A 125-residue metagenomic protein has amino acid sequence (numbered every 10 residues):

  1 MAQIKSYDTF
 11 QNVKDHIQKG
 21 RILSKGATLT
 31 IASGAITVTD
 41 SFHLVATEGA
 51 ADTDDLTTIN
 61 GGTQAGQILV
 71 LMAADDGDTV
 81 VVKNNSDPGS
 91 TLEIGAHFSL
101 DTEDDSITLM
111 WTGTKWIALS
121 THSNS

Functional and structural regions predicted by a protein language model:
A2-P88, T112-S125: Exposed extracellular interaction/assembly regions and N-terminal maturation sites
G34, A96-F98, I107: Residue-level detector of beta-strand structural context in well-folded domains
D54, L92-I94, D101: Sparse, context-dependent recognition of short Cys/His-centered cofactor- or disulfide-binding micro-motifs
G62, S99-L100: Residue-level "contact hotspot" at macromolecular interaction interfaces
L69-L71, I94-F98: Glycine-rich loops and low-complexity Gly/Arg-rich segments that provide flexible linkers or classic glycine-based
S86-A96: Extracellular beta-sheet repeat scaffolds used for adhesion and glycan interaction
T102-G113: Extracellular disulfide-bonded cysteine-rich modules/repeats
